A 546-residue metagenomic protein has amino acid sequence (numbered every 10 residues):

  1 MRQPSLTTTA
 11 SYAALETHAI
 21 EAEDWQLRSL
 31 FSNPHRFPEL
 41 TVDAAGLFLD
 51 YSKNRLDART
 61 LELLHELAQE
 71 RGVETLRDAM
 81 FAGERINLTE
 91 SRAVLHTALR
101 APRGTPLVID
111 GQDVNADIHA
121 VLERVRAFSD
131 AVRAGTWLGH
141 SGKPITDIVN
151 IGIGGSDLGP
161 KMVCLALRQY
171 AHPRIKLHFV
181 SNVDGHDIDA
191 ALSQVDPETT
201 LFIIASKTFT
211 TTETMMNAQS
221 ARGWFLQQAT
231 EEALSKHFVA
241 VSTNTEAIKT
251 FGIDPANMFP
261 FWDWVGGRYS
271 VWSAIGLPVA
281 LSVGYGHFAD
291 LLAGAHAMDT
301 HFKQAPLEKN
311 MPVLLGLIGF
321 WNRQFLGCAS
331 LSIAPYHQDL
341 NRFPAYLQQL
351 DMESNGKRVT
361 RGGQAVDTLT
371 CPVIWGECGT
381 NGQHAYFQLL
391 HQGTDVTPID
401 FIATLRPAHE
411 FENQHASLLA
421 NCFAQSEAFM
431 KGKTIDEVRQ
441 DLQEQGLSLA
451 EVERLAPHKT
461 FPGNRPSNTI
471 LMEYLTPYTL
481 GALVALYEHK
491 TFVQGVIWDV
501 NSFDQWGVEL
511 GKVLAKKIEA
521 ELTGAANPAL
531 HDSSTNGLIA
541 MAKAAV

Functional and structural regions predicted by a protein language model:
S5, D50-N54, G111, N115-I118 (+15 more regions): Hydrophobic alpha-helical scaffolding
L6-S11, E16-F31, R36-S141, L419 (+5 more regions): Extended, charge-enriched "interface" segments that sit outside catalytic cores
T105-D117, I145-V149, P173-H178, E198-T210 (+8 more regions): Glycine- and acidic
A127-G135, S141-A305: Glycine-rich phosphate-binding loops that contact phosphosugars or nucleotide phosphates
V163-R168, S193-P197, A218-A221, A256 (+4 more regions): Short, solvent-exposed amphipathic alpha-helical segments in soluble enzyme and RNA/protein-processing domains
W224-E412, A420, G432, G463 (+2 more regions): Active-site phosphate/pyrophosphate-binding segments
H391, A403-G481, A485: Substrate-recognition/cap regions that form aromatic- and gly/pro-loop-enriched pockets for small-molecule ligands
F461-R465, T469-W498, F503, L510 (+3 more regions): C-terminal accessory domains/tails appended to large, multi-domain proteins
